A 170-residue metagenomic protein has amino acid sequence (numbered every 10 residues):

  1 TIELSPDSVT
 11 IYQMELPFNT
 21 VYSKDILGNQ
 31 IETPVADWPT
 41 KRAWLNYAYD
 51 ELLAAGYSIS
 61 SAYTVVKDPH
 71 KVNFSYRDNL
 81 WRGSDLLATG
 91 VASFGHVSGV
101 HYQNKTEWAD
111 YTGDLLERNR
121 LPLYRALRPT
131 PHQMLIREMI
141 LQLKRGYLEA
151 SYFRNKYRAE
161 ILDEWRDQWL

Functional and structural regions predicted by a protein language model:
T1-L162: C-terminal scaffold of the Radical SAM
W165-L170: Basic amphipathic alpha-helical segments that dock to polyanions
